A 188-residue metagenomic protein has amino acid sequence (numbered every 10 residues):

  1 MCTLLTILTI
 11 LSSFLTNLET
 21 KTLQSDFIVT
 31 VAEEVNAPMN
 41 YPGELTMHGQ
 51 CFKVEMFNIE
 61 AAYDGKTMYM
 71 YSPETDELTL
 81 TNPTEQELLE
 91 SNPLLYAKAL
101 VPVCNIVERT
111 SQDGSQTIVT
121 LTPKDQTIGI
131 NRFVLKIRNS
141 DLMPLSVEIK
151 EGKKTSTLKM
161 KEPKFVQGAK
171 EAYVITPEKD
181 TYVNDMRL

Functional and structural regions predicted by a protein language model:
M1-M39, T46-C51, Q126, E171 (+1 more regions): N-terminal leader/targeting segments and the immediate start of mature chains
T20-T22, N40, Y63, V101-V103 (+3 more regions): Extracytoplasmic
F27-V29, K53-F57, I118-D125, S146-K150: Short beta-strand segments that buttress and anchor functional surface loops
P38-P42, E55-F57, D64-G65, I128-F133 (+2 more regions): Short, surface-exposed coil-to-beta transition loops
E44-S91, E151-S156: An acidic-aromatic
T46-H48, R109-S111, K136-S140: Short beta-strand micro-motifs enriched in acidic
P83-S115: Flexible, surface-exposed loop/linker segments and immediately adjacent secondary-structure boundaries
D113-S115, K124-R132, N139-L188: Non-transmembrane domains of secretory- and envelope-associated proteins
